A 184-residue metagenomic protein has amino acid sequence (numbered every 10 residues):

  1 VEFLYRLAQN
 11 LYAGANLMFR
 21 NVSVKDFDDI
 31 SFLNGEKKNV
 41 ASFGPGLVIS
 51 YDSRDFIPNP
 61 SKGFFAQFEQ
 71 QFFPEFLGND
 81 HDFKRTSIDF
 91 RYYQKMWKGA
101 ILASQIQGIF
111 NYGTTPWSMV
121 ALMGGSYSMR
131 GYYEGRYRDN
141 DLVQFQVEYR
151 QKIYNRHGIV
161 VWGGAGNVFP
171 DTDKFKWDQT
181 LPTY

Functional and structural regions predicted by a protein language model:
V1-W97, V168-D171, D178: Transmembrane beta-strand segments of outer-membrane beta-barrel domains in Gram-negative and organellar OMPs
F64-Y184: C-terminal transmembrane beta-barrel domains of outer membrane proteins
